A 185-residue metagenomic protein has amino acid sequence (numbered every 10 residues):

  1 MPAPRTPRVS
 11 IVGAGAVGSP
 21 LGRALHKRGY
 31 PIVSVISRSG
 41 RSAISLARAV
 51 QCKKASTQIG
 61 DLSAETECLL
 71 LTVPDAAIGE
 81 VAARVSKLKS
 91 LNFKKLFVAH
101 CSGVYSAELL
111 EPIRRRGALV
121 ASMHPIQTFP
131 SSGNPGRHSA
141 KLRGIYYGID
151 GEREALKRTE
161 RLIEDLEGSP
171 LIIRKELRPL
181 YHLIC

Functional and structural regions predicted by a protein language model:
M1-D61: NAD(P)+-binding Rossmann beta1-loop-alpha1 motif at the extreme N-terminus of oxidoreductases
R5-R8, K95, G144: Phosphate-coordination loops involved in phosphoryl transfer and adenosine-cofactor binding
R8, P31-V33, L119, Y146 (+1 more regions): Residues at the starts of beta-strands that form the adenosine-phosphate
V33-S37, V98-C101, Y147-D150: Short, hydrophobic beta-strand segments that form beta-sheet elements in well-ordered domains
S39-R41, G103-S106, R153-E154: Short, polar loop motifs at secondary-structure junctions
S42, L46-A49, R115-G117, P135-L183: Internal alpha-helical scaffold of NAD(P)-dependent oxidoreductase catalytic cores
K54-P135: Rossmann-like NAD(P)(H) cofactor-binding subdomain of soluble oxidoreductases
